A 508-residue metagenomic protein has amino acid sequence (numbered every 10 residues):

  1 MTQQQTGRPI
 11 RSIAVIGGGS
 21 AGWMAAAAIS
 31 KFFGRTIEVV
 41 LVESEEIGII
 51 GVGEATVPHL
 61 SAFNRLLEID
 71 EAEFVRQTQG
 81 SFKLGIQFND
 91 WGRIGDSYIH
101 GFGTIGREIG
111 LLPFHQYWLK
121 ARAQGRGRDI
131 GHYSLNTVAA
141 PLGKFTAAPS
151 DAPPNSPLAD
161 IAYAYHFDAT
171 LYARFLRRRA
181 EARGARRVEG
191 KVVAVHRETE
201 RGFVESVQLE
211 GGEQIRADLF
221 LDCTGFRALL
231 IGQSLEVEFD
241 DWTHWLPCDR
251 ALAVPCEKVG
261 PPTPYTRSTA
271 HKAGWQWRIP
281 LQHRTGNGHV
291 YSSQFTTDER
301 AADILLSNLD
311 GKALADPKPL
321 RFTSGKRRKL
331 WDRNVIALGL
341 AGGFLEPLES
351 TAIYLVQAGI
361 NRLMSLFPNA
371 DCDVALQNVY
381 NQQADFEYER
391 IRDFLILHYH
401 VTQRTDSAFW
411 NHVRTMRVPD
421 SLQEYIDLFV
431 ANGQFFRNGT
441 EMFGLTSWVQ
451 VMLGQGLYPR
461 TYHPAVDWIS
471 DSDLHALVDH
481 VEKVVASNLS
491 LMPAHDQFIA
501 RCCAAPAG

Functional and structural regions predicted by a protein language model:
R11-I37: N-terminal Rossmann-like FAD-binding beta1-loop-alpha1 element of flavoenzymes
S30-V52: Glycine-rich FAD pyrophosphate-binding loop
V52-A140: Dinucleotide-binding Rossmann-like beta1-alpha1 core, especially the glycine-rich loop that anchors the ADP
P154-A301, I360: Predominantly flavin-linked oxidoreductase catalytic cores and closely associated redox partners
H271-T323, A341-L355, L366-D373: Conserved FAD/dinucleotide-binding core of flavoprotein oxidoreductases
G325-R390: Conserved mid-domain beta->alpha element of the FAD-binding
S365-G508: Long, low-complexity C-terminal extensions of enzymes
